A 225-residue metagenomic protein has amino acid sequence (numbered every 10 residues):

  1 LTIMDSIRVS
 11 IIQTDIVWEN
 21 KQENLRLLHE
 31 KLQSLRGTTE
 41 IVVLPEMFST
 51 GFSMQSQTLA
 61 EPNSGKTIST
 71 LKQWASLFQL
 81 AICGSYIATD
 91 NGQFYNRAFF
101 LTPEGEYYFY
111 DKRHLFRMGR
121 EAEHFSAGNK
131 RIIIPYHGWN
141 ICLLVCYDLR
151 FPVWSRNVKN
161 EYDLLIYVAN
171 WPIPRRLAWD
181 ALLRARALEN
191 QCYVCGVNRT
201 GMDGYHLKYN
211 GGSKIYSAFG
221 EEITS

Functional and structural regions predicted by a protein language model:
M4-I11: Extreme N-terminal starter segment of soluble prokaryotic enzymes
Q13-W18: Short polar catalytic/cofactor-binding loops
K21-Q22, H29-P103, Y108-F109, P172-R186 (+1 more regions): Cys-nucleophile CN-hydrolase/nitrilase-fold catalytic domain and related Cys-dependent amidase chemistry that acts on
E23-L32, L149-R156: Short, acidic/polar
E40-I41, I141, L164: Structural motif
G65-C83, R150-S225: CN hydrolase (nitrilase-like) catalytic-core segments centered on the catalytic cysteine and neighboring Lys/Glu
T89-N160, P174-A181: Active-site catalytic loop in hydrolytic enzyme cores
